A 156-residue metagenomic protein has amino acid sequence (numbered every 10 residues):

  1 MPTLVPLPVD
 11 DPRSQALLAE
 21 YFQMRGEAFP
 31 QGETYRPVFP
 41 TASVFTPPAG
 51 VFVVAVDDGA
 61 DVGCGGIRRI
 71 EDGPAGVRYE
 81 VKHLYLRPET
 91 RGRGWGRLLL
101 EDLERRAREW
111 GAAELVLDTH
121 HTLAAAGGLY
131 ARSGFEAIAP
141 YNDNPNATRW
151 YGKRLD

Functional and structural regions predicted by a protein language model:
P2-R78, K82, R87-E89, L100-D102 (+3 more regions): Acetyl-CoA-dependent GNAT
P12, R93, A124: Loop/helix-junction capping segments adjacent to catalytic residues or to phosphate/diphosphate-binding pockets
E20, A113-G134, A139-D156: C-terminal "cap" of GNAT-fold acetyltransferases
R87-E89, R93, H121: Active-site acidic-Proline motif in GNAT/NAT acetyltransferases
R91, R108, A131: Short polybasic/polar patches that bind polyanions
G94-G96, G111: Conserved G/P- and acidic residue-centered "switch" motifs that form tight phosphate/ATP-binding loops in soluble
W95, E101-L103, T122-L123: Short, flexible segments with low predicted structural confidence
